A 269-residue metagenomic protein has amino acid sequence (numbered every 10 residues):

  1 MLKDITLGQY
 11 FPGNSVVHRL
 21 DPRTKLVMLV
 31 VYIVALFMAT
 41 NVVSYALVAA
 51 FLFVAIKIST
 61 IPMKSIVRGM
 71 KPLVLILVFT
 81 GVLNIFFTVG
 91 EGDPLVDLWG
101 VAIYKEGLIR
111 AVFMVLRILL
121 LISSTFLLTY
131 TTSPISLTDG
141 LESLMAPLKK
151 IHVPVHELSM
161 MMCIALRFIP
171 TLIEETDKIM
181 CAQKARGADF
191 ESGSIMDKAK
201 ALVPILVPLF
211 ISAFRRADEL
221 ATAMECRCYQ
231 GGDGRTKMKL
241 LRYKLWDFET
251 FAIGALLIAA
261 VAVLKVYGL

Functional and structural regions predicted by a protein language model:
M1-V42, V48-K57, S143-V153, E157-M160 (+2 more regions): Transmembrane alpha-helix interface motif
N14, F37, T60-S65, L98 (+4 more regions): Membrane-helix interfacial "entry" motifs
K25, K64-L75, T250: Alpha-helical transmembrane segments and their helix-start/interface "positive-inside/aromatic belt" motifs in integral
N41, Y45, T60-K64, T88-D97 (+2 more regions): Transmembrane helix-loop junctions in multipass membrane proteins, especially transporters and channels
S44, M63, M70, E106-I109 (+2 more regions): Membrane-interface helix-boundary signature
F51-I61, L75-F79: Alpha-helical transmembrane segments and their membrane-interface exit regions
M70-A188: Juxtamembrane/interface alpha-helical elements of multi-pass membrane proteins
